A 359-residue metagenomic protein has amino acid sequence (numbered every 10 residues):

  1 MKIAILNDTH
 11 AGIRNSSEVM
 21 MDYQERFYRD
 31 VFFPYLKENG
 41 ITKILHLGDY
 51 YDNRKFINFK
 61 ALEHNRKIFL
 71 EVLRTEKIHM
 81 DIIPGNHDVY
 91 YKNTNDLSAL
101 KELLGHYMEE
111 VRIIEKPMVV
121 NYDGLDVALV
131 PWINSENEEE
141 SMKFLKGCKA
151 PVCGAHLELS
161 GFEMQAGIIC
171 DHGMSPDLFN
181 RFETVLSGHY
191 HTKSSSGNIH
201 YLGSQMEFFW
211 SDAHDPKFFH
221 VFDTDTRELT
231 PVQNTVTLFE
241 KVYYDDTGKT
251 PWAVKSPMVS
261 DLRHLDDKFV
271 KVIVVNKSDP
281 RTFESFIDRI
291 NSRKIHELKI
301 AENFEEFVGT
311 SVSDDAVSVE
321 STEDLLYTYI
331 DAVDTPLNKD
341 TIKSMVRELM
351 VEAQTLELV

Functional and structural regions predicted by a protein language model:
K2, T9, I13-V119, L178-F182: Core catalytic region of metal-dependent phosphoesterases/phosphodiesterases, especially metallo-beta-lactamase-like
K2-I3, K43, L125-D126, V152 (+1 more regions): Structural motif
D8, Y28, I44, D49 (+8 more regions): Divalent metal-coordination and catalytic microenvironments
H10-R14, D52-K55, I82-T94, V120 (+4 more regions): Active-site environment of divalent metal-dependent phosphoester hydrolases
V72-E76, F144-C148, P176-R181, R263-L265 (+1 more regions): Short, conserved loop/helix-junction motifs that constitute active-site signature segments in enzyme catalytic cores
D88-D177, V254: Conserved catalytic scaffold of divalent metal-dependent phosphoesterases
Q165-T230: Conserved beta-sheet core of the metallophosphoesterase superfamily
T224-V359: Accessory, non-catalytic peripheral segments of nucleic-acid enzymes
